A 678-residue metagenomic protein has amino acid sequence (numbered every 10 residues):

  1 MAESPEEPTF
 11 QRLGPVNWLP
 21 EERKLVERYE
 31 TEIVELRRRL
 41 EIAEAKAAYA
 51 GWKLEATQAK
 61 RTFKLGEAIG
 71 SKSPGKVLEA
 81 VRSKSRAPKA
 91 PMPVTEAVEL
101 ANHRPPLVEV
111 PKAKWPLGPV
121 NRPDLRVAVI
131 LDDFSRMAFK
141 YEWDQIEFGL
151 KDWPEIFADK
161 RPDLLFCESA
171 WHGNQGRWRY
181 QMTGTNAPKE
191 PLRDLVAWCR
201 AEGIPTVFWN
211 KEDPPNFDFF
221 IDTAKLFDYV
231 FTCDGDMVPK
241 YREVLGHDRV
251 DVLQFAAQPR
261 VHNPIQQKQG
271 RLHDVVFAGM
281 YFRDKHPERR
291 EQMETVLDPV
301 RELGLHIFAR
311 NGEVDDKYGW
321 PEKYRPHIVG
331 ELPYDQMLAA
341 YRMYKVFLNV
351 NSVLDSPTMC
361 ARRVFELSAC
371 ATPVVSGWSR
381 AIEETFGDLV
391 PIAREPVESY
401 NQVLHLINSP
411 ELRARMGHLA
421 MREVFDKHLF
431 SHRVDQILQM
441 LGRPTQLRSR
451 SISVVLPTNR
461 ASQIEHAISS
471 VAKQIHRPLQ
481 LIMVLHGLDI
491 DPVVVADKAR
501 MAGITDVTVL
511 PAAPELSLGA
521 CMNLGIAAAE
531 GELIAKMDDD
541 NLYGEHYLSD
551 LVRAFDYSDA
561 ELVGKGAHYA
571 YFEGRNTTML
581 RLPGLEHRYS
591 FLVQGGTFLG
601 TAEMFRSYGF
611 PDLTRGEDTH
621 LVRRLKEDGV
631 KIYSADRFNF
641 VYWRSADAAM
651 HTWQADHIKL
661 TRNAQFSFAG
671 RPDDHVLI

Functional and structural regions predicted by a protein language model:
M1-R104: Boundary detector for helix-to-coil junctions that initiate low-complexity/charged tails
E96-K160, S169-H172, G176-W178, G184-P191 (+3 more regions): Nucleotide-sugar donor-binding catalytic core of glycosyltransferases
E411-L441: A charged, aromatic-enriched C-terminal amphipathic alpha-helix characteristic of glycosyltransferases across folds
H418, Y608-I678: C-terminal catalytic/acceptor-binding lobe
S469-P478: Short, acidic, metal-binding catalytic loop of nucleotide-sugar glycosyltransferases
A512-A529: Glycine-rich, basic loop-to-helix element that forms the pyrophosphate-binding segment of sugar-nucleotide handling
I534: Short aromatic/hydrophobic "clamp" motif used to bind/position activated sugar donors
H546-T577: Conserved donor NDP-sugar-binding/catalytic core segment of glycosyltransferases
